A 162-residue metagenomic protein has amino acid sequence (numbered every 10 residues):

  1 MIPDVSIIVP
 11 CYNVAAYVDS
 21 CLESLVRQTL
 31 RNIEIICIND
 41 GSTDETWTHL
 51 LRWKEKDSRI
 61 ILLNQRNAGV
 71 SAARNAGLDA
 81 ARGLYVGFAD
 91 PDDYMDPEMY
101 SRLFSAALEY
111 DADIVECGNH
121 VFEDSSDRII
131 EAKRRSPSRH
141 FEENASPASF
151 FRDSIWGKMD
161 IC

Functional and structural regions predicted by a protein language model:
M1-C162: Nucleotide-sugar donor-binding/catalytic module of glycosyltransferases that assemble extracellular/cell-envelope
